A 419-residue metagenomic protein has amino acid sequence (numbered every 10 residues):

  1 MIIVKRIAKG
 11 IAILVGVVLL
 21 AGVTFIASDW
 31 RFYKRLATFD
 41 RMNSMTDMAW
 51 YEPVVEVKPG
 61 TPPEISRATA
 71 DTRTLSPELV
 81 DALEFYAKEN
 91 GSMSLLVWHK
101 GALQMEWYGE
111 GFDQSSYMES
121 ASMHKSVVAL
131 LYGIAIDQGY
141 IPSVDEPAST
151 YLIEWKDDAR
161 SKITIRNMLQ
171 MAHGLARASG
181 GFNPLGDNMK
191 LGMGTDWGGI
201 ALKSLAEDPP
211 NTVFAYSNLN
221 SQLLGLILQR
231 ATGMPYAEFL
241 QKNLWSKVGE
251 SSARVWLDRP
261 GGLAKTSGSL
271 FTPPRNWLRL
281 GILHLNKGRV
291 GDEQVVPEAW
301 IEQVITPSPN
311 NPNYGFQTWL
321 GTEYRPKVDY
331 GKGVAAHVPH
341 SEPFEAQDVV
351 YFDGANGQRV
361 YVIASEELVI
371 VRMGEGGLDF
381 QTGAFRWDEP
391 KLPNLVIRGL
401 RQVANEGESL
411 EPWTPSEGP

Functional and structural regions predicted by a protein language model:
I2-F112, Q138-I141, I397-P419: N-terminal leader/targeting segments and the immediately adjacent pre-domain N-terminus
E89-S92, S116, A355-G357: Short, small/polar residue-rich loop motifs at catalytic or cofactor-binding pockets
G101, M118-S143, M168, L224-L228 (+1 more regions): Active-site SXXK
S115, F182-G268: Catalytic-site signature segments of enzymes, centered on catalytic residues
Q138-A176, K203, T232-G268, T272: Active-site helix/loop module of the DD-peptidase/beta-lactamase fold, centered on the serine-lysine SxxK catalytic
N220-I227, T266, L270-V290, Q358-G374: Active-site-proximal alpha-helical segments within enzyme catalytic domains
S251-R254, T306-V369: Active-site Gly/Thr loop motif
V371-V403: C-terminal/domain-terminus segments
